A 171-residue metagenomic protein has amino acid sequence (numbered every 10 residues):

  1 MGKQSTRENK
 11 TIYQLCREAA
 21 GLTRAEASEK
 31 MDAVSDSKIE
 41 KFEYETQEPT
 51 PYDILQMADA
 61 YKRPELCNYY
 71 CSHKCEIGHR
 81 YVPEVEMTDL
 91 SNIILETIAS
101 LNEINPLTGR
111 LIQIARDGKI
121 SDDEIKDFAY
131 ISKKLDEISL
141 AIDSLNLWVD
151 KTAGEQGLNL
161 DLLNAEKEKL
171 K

Functional and structural regions predicted by a protein language model:
M1-A20: A short, Lys/Arg-rich alpha-helix, primarily the initiator
A19-K41: Short alpha-helical DNA-recognition segment
M31, F42-E43, D53, Y61: DNA major-groove recognition helix of helix-turn-helix
Y52-Y70: DNA major-groove recognition helix of helix-turn-helix/homeodomain DNA-binding modules
L55, L95-N105, A129-D143: Generic structural signal for well-ordered, non-transmembrane alpha-helical segments in soluble/cytosolic regions
Y70-A99, T152-K171: Short, charged recognition helix plus adjacent turn of helix-turn-helix-like nucleic-acid-binding domains
E86-D89, P106-D127: Acidic, glycine-anchored loop motifs typical of Ca2+
